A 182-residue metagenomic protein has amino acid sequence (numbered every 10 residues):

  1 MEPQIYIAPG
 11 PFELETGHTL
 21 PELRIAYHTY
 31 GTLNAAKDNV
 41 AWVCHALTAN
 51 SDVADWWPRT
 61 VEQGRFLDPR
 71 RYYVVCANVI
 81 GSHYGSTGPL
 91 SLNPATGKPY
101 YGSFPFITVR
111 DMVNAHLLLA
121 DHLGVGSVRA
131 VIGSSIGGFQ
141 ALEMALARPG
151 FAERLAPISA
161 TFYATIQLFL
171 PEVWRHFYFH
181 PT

Functional and structural regions predicted by a protein language model:
M1-T182: Ligand-binding pocket scaffold of soluble enzyme catalytic domains
